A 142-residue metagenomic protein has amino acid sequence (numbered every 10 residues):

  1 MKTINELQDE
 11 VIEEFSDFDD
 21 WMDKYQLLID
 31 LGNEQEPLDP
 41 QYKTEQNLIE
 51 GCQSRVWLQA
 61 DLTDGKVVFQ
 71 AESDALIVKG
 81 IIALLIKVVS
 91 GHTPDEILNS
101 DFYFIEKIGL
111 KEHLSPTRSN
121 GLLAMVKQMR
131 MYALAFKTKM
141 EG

Functional and structural regions predicted by a protein language model:
M1-I12, S16-R55, L62-K66, I105-E141: N-terminal intrinsically disordered, cationic/polar leader segments that include organellar targeting peptides
D9, K79-G80, L98-N99: A generic alpha-helix surface/boundary motif
K66-Q70, K79: Short small-residue beta-strand/loop micro-motif enriched in glycine and branched aliphatics
S73-A75: A short interface-forming secondary-structure element
I82-H92: Alpha-helical support elements that line or immediately flank enzyme active sites and cofactor-binding pockets
G91-I108: Glycine-rich phosphate/pyrophosphate-binding loops and their adjacent beta-strand/loop elements at enzyme active sites
